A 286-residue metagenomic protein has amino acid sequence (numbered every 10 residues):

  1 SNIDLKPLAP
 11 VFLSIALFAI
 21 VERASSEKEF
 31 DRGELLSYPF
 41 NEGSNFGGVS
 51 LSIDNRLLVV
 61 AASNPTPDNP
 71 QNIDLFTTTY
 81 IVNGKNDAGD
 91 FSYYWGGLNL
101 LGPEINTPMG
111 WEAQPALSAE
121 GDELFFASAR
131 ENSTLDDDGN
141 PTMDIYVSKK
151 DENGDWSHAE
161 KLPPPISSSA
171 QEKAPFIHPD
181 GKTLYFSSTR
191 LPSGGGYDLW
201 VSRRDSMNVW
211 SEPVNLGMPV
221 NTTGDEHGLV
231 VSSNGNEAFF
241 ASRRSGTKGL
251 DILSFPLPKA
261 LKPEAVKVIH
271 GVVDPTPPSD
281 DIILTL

Functional and structural regions predicted by a protein language model:
S1-V272, P277-I283: Short, conserved micro-motifs composed of acidic
